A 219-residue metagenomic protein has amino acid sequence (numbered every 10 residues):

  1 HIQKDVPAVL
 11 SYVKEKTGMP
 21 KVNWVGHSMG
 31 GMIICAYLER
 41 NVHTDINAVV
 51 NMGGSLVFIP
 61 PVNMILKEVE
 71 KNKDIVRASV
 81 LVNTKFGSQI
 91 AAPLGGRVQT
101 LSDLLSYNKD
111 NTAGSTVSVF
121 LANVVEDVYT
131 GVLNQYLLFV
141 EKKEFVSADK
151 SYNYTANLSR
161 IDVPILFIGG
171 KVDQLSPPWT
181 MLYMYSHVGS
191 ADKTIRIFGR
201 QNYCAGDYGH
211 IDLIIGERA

Functional and structural regions predicted by a protein language model:
H1-K16: Alpha/beta-hydrolase active-site loop
E15-P20, V25, M29-E144, D149: Alpha/beta-hydrolase-fold enzymes
V25, V50, L166-I168, R196: Hydrophobic/aromatic beta-strand patches that form the interior of the parallel beta-sheet core in alpha/beta enzyme
S118-V125, S151-Y152, Y208-E217: Active-site rim elements
S151-D162: The feature captures the conserved acid-bearing segment of alpha/beta-hydrolase catalytic domains
I161, F167-G169, D173: Short beta-strand/loop motif that positions the catalytic acidic residue of the alpha/beta-hydrolase fold
V163, P177-H187: Short alpha-helix in the alpha/beta-hydrolase fold that links the catalytic acid
T194-A219: Catalytic active-site module of serine/aspartate enzymes centered on a nucleophile-bearing elbow/loop
